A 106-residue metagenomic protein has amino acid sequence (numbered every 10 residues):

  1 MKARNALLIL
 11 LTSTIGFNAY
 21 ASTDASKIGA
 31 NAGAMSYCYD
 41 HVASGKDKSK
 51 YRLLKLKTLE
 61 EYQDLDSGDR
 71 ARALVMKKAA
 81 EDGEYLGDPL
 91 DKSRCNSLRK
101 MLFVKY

Functional and structural regions predicted by a protein language model:
K2-I9: Sec-dependent signal peptide recognition, specifically the positively charged N-region followed immediately by
N5, A21, A25, L65-R72: Membrane-targeting and insertion segments and their boundary/processing signals
I9-T12, L54: Extended rod-forming repeat segments used as scaffolds/tethers
T14-N18: N-terminal signal peptide c-region/cleavage motif recognized by signal peptidases
Y20-K48: Immediate post-signal-peptide N-terminus of mature secreted/exported proteins
K46-Y106: Compact alpha-helical subdomains of small soluble proteins
